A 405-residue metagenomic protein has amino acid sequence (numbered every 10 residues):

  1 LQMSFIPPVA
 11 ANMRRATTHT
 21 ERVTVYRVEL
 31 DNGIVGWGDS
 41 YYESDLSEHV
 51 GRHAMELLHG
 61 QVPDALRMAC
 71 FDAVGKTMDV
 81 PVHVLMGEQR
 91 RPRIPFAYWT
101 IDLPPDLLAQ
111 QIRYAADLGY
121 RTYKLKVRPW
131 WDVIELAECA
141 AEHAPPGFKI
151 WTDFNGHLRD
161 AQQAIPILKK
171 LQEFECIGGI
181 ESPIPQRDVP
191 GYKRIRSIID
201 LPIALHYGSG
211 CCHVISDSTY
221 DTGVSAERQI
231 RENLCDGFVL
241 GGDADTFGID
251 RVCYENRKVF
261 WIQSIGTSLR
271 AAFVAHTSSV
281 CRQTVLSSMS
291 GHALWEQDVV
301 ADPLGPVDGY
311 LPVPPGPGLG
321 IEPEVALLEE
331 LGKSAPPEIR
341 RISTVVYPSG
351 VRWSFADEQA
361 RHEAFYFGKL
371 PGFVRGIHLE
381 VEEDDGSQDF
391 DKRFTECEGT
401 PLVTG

Functional and structural regions predicted by a protein language model:
L1-E173, V300-G405: N-terminal capping/lid subdomain adjacent to the active-site entrance of alpha/beta enzymes
L46-V50, A164, T246-D250, R270-V280 (+2 more regions): Histidine/acidic-residue-rich catalytic or RNA/ligand-binding cores of hydrolases and nuclease-related proteins
V74-G75, R196, C253, S278: A generic structural signal for well-ordered alpha-helical segments
V80, Y120, L201, R257-K258 (+1 more regions): Short glycine/serine/threonine/alanine-rich loop segments
Y98, I262, S288-M289: Structural signal for conserved beta-strand scaffold positions within catalytic alpha/beta enzyme cores
V127, W131-F273: Catalytic core of soluble alpha/beta enzymes
L234, Y254, S279-L286, G332 (+1 more regions): Hydrophobic alpha-helix feature that most strongly marks membrane-spanning transmembrane helices and their immediate
G266-D308, P314-G318, E322: Active-site pocket-lining/capping segments in soluble small-molecule metabolic enzymes
